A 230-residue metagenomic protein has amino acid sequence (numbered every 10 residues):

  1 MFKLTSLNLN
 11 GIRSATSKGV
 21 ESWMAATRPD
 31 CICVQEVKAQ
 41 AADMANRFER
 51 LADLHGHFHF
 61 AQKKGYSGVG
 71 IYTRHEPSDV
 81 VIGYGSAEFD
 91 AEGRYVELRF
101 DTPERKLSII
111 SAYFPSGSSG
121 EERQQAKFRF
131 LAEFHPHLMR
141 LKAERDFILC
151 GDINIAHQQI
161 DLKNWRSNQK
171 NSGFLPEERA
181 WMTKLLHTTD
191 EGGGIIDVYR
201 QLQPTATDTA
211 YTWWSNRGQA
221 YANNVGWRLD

Functional and structural regions predicted by a protein language model:
M1-R50, A61, Y66-S67: N-terminal, active-site-proximal structural segment of metallo-dependent hydrolase catalytic domains
F2-N10, K106-S118, C150: Active-site-proximal beta-strand elements of phosphoester/diester hydrolases
L7-N8, M24-A42, I109, L138-Q159 (+1 more regions): Active-site beta-strand/loop signature of hydrolases that rely on acidic residues for catalysis
R13, A41-D43, G65-Y66, S118-G120 (+2 more regions): Short catalytic/ligand-binding loop motif for oxyanion handling, primarily in non-cytosolic enzymes, centered on
S22-A25, Y95-E104, E133-R145: Short amphipathic alpha-helices and their capping/turn segments at secondary-structure boundaries
K38-Q40, M44-G117: Structured beta-strand-rich core segments of catalytic domains in phosphoester-bond hydrolases
A52-H55, F130-R228: Metal-dependent phosphoesterases centered on the DNase I-like endonuclease/exonuclease/phosphatase
G85-S86, F114-L131, R166-S172: Surface-exposed cleft-lining segments at the edges of enzyme active sites
